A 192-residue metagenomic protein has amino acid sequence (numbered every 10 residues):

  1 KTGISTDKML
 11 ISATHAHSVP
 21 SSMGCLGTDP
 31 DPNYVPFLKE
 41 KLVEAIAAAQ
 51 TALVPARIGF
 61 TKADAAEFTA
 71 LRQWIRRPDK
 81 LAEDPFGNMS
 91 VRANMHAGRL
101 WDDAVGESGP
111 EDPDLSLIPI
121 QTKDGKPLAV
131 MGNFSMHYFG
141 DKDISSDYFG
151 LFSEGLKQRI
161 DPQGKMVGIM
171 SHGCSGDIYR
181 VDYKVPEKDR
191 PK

Functional and structural regions predicted by a protein language model:
K1-M166, S171-P191: Conserved beta-alpha junction segments in alpha/beta enzyme cores
